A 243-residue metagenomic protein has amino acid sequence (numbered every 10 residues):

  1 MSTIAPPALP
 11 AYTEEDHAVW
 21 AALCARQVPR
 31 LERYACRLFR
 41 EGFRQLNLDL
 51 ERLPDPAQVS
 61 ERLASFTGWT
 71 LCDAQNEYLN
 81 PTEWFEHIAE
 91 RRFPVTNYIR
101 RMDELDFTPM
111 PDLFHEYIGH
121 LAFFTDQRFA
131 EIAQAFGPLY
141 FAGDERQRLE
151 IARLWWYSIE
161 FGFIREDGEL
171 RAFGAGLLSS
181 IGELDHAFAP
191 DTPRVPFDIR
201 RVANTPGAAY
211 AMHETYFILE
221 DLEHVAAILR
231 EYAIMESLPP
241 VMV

Functional and structural regions predicted by a protein language model:
M1-F124, R201-N204, Y216-V243: The feature captures two recurrent sequence modes
D103-T108, D112-A227: A contiguous, surface-oriented mixed alpha/beta subdomain in the mid-to-C-terminal portion of proteins that forms
